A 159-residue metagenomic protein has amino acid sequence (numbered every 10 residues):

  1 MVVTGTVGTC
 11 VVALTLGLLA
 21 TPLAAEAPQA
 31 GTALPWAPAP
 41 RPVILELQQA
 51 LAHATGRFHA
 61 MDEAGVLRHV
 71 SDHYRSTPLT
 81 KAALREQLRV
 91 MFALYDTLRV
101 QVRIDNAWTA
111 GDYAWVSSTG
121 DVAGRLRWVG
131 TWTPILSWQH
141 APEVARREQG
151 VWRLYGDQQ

Functional and structural regions predicted by a protein language model:
M1-T4: N-terminal secretory signal peptides that target proteins for export/translocation
G8-T21: Bacterial N-terminal signal peptides
P22-D62, R68-H69, T77, D105: Short, low-complexity N-terminal intrinsically disordered segments enriched in polar/charged residues
E26-W36, W115, P134-Q159: Short beta-strand edge/turn micro-motifs at domain boundaries
Q48-Q49, L67-D105: Short solvent-exposed beta->alpha transition segments
A54, V66, L84, V116 (+1 more regions): Hydrophobic pocket/interface hotspot
V70, G120-V122, Q158: Short beta-strand segments enriched in hydrophobic/aromatic residues within well-folded beta-rich domains
R89-T133: Surface-exposed, charged secondary-structure patches
